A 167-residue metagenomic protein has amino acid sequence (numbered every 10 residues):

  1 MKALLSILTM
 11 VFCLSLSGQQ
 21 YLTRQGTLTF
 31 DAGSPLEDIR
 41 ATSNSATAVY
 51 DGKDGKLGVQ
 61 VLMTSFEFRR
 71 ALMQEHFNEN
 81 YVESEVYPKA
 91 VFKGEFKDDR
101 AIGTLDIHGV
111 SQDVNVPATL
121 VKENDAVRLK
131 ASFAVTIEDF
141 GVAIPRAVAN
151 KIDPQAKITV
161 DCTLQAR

Functional and structural regions predicted by a protein language model:
S6-S15: Bacterial N-terminal signal peptides
G18-R167: Low-complexity, acidic/polar, glycine-enriched regions of mature
